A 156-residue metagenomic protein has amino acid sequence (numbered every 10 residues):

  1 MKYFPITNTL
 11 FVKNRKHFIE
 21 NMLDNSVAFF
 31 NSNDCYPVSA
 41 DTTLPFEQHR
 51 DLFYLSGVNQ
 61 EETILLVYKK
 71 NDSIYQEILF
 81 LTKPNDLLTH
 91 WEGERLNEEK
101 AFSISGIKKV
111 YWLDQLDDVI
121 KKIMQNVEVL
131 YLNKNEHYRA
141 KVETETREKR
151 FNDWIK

Functional and structural regions predicted by a protein language model:
M1-K156: A composition/biophysics-driven feature that prefers long, compositionally simple stretches
